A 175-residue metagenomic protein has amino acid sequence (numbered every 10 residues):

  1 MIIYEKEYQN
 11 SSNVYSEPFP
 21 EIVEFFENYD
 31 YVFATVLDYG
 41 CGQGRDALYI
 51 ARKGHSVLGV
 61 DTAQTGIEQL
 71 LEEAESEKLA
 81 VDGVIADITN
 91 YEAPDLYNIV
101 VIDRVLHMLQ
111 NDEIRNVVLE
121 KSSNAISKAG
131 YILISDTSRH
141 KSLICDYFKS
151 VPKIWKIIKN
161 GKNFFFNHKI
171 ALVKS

Functional and structural regions predicted by a protein language model:
M1-Y31, Y39-E77, V81, I85-E92 (+2 more regions): Class I (Rossmann-like) S-adenosyl-L-methionine-dependent methyltransferase catalytic domain, capturing the SAM-binding
A34, N98: Conserved acidic residues
D95: Active-site charged/polar residues at nucleotide-handling catalytic sites that mediate phosphoryl, nucleotidyl
V101: A conserved beta-strand element that flanks and buttresses the S-adenosyl-L-methionine
R104-M108: Short catalytic micro-motifs in class I SAM-dependent methyltransferases
N116-K128: A short glycine-rich, Lys/Arg-flanked "PGG" loop and its adjoining helix->strand segment in the class I
